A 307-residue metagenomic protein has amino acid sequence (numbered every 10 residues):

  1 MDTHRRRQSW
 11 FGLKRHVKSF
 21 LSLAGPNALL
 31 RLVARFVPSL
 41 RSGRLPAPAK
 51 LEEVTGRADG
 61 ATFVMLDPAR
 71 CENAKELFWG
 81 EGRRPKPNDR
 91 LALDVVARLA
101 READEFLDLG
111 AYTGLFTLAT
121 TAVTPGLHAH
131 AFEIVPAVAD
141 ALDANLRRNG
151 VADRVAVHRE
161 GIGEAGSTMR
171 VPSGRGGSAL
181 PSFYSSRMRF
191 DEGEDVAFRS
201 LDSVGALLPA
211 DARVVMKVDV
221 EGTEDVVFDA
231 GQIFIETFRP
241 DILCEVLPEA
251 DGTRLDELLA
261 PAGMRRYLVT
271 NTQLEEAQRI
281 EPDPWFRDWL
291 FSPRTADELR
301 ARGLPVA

Functional and structural regions predicted by a protein language model:
M1-P136, D140-N145, G150, R154 (+3 more regions): S-adenosyl-L-methionine
D59-F63, G177, E192: Short acidic/polar mixed-charge low-complexity motifs
G60, L127-A131, S203-A307: Conserved acidic-Pro-Pro-aromatic motif
R83-L107, R154-A156, T168-R170, F183-F238 (+1 more regions): Short internal loop-to-helix segment that lines adenine-nucleotide cofactor pockets
A111-T113, P136, I162-E164, V220-G222 (+1 more regions): Short, glycine/acidic-enriched loop or turn micro-motifs at the edges of active sites
G114-T117, A139, A165, E224-D225 (+1 more regions): Short, well-ordered alpha-helical microsegments
D143, R147-R148, V155-G176: Core alpha/beta nucleotide-donor-binding catalytic domains of modification enzymes
